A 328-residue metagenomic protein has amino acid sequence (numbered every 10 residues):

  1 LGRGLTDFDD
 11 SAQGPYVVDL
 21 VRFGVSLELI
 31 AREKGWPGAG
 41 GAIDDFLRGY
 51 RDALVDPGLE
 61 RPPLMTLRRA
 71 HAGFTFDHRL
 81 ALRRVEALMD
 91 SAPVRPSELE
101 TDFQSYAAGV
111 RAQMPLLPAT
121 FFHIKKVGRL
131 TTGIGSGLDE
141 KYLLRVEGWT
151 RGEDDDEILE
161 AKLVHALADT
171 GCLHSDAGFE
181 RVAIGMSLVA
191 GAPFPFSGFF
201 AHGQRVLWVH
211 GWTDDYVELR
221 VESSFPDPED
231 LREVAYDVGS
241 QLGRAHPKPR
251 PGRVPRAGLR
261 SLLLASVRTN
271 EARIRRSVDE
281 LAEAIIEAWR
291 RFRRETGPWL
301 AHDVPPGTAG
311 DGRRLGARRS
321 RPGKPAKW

Functional and structural regions predicted by a protein language model:
L1-F74, L116-P298, H302, S320-P322 (+1 more regions): Conserved ATP-binding subdomain of kinase catalytic cores across diverse folds
D56-G109: Sequence-structural signature of the catalytic-core scaffold of metal-dependent phosphohydrolases that act on
Q104-F122: Short N-terminal edge-element motif at the start of the domain
W299-D311: Long amphipathic alpha-helical coiled-coil segments
T308-W328: Acidic, low-complexity intrinsically disordered tails
